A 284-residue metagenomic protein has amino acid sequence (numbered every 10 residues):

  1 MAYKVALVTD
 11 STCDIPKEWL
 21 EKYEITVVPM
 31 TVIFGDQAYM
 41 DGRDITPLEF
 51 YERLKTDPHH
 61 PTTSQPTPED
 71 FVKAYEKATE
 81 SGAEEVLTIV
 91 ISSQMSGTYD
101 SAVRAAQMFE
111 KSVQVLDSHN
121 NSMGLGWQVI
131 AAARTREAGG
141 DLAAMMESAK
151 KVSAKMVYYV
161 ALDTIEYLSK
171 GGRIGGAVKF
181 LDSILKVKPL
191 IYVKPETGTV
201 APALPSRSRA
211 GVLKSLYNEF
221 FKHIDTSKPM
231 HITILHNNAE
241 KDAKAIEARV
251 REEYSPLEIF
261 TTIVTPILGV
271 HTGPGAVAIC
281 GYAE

Functional and structural regions predicted by a protein language model:
Y3, T12-L20, T26, T31 (+2 more regions): Mixed-charge interfacial surface used for oligomerization/domain docking and macromolecular partner engagement
V5, E84-T88, M230-I232: Generic beta-sheet signal
V5-Q65: N-terminal glycine-rich anion-binding loop in soluble enzyme alpha/beta folds
V8-T9, T88-S92, L116-D117: Short beta-strand segments
F34, S92-S93, N120: Conserved beta-strand edge residues that scaffold enzyme active sites
A38-T88, S93-M108: Class I S-adenosyl-L-methionine
Q65, D117-H119: Short beta->alpha junction loops
